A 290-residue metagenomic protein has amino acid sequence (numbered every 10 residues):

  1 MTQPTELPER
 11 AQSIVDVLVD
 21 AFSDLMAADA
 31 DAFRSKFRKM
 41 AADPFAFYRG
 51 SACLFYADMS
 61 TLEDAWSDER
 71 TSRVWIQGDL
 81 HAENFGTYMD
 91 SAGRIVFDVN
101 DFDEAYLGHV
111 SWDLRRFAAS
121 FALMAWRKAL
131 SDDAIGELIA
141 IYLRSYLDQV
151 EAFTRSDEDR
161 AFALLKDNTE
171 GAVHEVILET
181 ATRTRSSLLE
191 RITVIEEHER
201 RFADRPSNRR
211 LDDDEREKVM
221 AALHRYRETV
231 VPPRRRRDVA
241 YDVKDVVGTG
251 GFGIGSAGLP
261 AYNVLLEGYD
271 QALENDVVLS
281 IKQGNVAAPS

Functional and structural regions predicted by a protein language model:
M1-W75, D90-N100, Y106-G108, L123-S290: Regulatory N- and C-terminal appendages and interdomain linkers associated with kinase/kinase-like NTP transferase
D79, D101-D103, D113: Acidic active-site catalytic centers that drive phospho-/nucleotidyl reactions and related ester hydrolyses
L80-T87: Hydrophobic residue at the +6 position relative to the catalytic HRD Asp in the kinase catalytic loop
S111-S120: Catalytic or ion-translocation cores adjacent to nucleophile or general acid/base/metal-coordination motifs in diverse
